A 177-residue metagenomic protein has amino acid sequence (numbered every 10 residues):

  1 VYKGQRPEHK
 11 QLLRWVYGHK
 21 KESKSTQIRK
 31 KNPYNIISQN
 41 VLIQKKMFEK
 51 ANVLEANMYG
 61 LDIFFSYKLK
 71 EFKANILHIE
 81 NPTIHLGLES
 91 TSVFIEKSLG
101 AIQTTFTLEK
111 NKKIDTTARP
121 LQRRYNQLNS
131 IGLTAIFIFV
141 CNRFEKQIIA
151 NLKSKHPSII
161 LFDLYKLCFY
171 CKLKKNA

Functional and structural regions predicted by a protein language model:
V1-Q11: Conserved donor NDP-sugar-binding/catalytic core segment of glycosyltransferases
K20-I43, M58: A recurrent flexible, glycine/aromatic-enriched loop bordering the glycosyltransferase active site that acts as
I43, L61, I79: A conserved hydrophobic position in a structured secondary element of the catalytic/binding core that shapes
V53-A56: Short, conserved catalytic or interaction motifs in soluble domains
M58-Y67: Acidic donor-binding loop at a coil-to-helix junction in glycosyltransferase catalytic cores that engages
F72-K112: Active-site donor/metal-binding and catalytic loop motifs of nucleotide-sugar-dependent glycosylation enzymes
G100-Q103, D115-A177: Non-catalytic, C-terminal membrane-associated alpha-helical segments of glycosyltransferases
